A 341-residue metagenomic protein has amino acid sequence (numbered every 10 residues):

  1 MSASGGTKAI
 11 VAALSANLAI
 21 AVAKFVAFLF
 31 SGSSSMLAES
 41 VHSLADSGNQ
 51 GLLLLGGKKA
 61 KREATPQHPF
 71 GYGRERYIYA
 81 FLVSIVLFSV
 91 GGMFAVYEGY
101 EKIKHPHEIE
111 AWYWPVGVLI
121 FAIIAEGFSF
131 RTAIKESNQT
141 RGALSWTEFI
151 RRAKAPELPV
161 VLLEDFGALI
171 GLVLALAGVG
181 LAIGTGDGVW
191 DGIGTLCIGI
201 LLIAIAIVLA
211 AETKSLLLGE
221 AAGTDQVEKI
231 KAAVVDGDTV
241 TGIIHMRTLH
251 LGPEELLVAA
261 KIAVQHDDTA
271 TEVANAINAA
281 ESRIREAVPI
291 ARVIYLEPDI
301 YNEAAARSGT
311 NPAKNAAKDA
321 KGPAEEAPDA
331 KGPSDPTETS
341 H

Functional and structural regions predicted by a protein language model:
M1-A23: Topogenic membrane-insertion module of multi-pass membrane proteins
T7, A21-A23, G32, V116 (+1 more regions): Short hydrophobic "helix-edge" motifs at membrane interfaces and signal-peptide entry regions
T7, S33-M36, G188-G192: Residues that define the loop-to-transmembrane-helix transition and helix capping in multi-pass membrane transporters
A16, S31-K59, Y100, P159-V173: Acidic (Asp/Glu-rich) catalytic motifs at the cytosolic membrane interface
L18-V26, S31, S43, S47-L53 (+1 more regions): Hydrophobic alpha-helical membrane-embedded segments
G56-E75, H105: Aspartate-rich (DDxxD/NDxxD/DxxxD) Mg2+/diphosphate-binding motifs and their adjoining helix-loop segments
E75-D319, D329, D335-H341: Alpha-helical transmembrane segments and adjacent TM-loop junctions that form the membrane-embedded core of multi-pass
